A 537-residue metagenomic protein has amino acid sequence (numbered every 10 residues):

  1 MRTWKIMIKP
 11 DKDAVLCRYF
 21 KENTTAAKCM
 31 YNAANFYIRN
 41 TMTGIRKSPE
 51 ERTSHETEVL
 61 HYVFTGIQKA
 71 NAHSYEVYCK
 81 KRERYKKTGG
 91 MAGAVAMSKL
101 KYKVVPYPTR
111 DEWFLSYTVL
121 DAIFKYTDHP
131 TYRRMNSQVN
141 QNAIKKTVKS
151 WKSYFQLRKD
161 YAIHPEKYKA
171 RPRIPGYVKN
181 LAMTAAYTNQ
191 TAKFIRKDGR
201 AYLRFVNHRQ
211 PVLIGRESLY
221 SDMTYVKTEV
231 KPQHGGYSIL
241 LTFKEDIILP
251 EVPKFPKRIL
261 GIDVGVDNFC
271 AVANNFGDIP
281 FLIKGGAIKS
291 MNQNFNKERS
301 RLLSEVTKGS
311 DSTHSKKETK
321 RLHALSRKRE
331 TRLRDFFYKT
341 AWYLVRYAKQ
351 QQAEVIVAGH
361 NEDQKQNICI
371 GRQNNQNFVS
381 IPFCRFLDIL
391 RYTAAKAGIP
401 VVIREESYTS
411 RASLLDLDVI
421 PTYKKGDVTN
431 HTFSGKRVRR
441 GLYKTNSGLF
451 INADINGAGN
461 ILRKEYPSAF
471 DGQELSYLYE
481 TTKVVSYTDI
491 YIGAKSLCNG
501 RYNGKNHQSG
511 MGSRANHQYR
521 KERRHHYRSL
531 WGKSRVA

Functional and structural regions predicted by a protein language model:
M1-A537: Nucleic-acid substrate recognition interfaces
